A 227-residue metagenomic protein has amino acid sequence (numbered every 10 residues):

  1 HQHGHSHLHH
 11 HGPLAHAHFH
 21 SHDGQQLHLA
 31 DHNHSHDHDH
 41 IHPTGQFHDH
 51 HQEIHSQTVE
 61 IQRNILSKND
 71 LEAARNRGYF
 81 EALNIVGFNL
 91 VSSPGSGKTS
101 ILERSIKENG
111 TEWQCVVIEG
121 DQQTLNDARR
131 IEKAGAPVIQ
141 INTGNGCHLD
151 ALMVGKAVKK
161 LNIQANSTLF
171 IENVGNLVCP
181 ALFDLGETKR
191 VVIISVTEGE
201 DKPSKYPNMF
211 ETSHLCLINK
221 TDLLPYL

Functional and structural regions predicted by a protein language model:
H1-F88: Extreme N-terminal, non-catalytic leader segments that precede Walker-type/kinase nucleotide-binding cores
H55-V91, S96, S105-E187: Nucleotide-state-sensitive switch-loop elements of NTP-binding domains
I101: Hydrophobic positions on the alpha1 helix immediately C-terminal to the Walker A/P-loop
V116, V191-I193, M209-L224: Conserved beta-strand/loop subsegment of P-loop NTPase cores
T143-G146, S195-E200, D222-L223: Short, acidic/turn-prone active-site loops that include or flank metal/cofactor- and phosphate-binding residues
N173-N208, T212: ATP-dependent NMP and nucleoside kinases share a basic, alpha-helical "lid"
L227: Active-site-adjacent beta->alpha loops and helix N-cap segments on the catalytic face of soluble alpha/beta enzymes
